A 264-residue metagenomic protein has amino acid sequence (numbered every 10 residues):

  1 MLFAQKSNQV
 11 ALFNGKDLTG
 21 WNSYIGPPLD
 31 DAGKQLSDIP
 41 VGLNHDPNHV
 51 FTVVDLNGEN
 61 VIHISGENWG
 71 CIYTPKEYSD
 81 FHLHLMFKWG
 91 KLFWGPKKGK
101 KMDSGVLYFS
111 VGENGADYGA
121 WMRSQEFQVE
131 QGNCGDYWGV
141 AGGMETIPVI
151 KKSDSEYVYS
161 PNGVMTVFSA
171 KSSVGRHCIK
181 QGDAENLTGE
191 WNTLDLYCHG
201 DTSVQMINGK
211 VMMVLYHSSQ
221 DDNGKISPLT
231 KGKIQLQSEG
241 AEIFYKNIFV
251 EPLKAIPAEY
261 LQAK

Functional and structural regions predicted by a protein language model:
Q5-K264: Carbohydrate-interacting regions of secretory-pathway proteins
